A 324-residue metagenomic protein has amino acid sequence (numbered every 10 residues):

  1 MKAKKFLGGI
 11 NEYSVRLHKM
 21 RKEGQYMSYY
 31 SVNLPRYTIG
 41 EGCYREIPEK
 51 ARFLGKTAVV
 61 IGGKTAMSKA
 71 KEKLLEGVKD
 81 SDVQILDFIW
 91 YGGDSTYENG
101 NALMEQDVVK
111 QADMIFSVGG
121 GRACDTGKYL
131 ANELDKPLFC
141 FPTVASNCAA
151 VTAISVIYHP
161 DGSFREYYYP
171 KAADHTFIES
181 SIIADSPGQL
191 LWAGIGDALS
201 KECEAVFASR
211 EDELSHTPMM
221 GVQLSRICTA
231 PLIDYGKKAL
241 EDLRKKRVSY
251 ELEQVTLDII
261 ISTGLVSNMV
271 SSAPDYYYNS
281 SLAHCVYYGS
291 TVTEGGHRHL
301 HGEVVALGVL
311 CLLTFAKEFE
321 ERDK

Functional and structural regions predicted by a protein language model:
F6-M114: ATP/NTP phosphate-donor binding region
Y29-S31, R52-F53, V108-K110, A131 (+4 more regions): Solvent-exposed alpha-helices and their adjacent loops that cap or buttress functional pockets in soluble metabolic
P35, E133-S225: A glycine/threonine-rich phosphate-anchoring loop and its flanking beta-alpha core in nucleotide/phosphate-binding
Y44, M67-K71, Y97, R122-Y129 (+1 more regions): Short glycine/serine/threonine-rich phosphate/pyrophosphate-binding segments that cradle anionic phosphate groups
T57-V59, D113-F116, P137-F139, D174-T176 (+1 more regions): Structural motif
D107-L130, L134-A145: A short, small-residue-rich loop immediately preceding and capping a beta-strand
H216-D323: Active-site segments that bind and position negatively charged phosphate/pyrophosphate groups
